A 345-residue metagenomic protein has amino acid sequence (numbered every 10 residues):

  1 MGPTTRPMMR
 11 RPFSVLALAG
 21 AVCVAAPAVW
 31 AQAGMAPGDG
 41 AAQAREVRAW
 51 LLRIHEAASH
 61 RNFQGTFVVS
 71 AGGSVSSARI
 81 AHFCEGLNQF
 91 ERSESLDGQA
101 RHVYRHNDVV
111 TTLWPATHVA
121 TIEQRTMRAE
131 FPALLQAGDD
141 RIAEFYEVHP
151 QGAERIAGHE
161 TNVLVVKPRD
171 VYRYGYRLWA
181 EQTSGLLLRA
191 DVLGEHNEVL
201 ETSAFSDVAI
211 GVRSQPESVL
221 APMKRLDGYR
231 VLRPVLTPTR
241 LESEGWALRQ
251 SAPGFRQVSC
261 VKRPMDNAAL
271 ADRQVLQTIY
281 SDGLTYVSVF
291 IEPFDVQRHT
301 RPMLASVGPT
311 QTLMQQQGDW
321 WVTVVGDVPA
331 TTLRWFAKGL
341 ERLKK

Functional and structural regions predicted by a protein language model:
T4-A17: Bacterial N-terminal signal peptides that target proteins for export
L18-V22: Hydrophobic helical h-region of N-terminal Sec-dependent signal peptides in bacterial secretory/periplasmic proteins
A25-A28: N-terminal signal peptide c-region/cleavage motif recognized by signal peptidases
Q32-H118, E144-Q182, L186-L193: N-terminal mature ectodomain segment of secretory-pathway/periplasmic proteins
W114-A133: Acidic/charged, solvent-exposed loop-and-adjacent secondary-structure segments enriched in E/D, K/R, S/T, and G/P
E130-I142: Short, solvent-exposed helix-to-loop capping segments enriched in aromatics
S184-L186, L193, N197-P216, T323-K345: Surface-exposed amphipathic alpha-helical segments
D227-W320, A330-W335: Short, solvent-exposed recognition patches
